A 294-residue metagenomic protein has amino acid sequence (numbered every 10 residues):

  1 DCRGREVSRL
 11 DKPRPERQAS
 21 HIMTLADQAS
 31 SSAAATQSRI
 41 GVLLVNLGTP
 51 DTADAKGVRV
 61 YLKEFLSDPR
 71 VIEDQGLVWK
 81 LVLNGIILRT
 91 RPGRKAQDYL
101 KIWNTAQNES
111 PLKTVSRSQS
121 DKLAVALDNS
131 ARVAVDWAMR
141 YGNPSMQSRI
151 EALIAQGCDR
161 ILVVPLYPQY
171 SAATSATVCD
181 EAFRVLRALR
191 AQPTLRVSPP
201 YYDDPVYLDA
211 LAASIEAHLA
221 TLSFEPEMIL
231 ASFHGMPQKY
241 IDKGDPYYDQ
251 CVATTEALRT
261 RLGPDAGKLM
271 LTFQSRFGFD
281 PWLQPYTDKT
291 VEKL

Functional and structural regions predicted by a protein language model:
R9-D11, Q18: Short, positively charged and aromatic/hydrophobic N-terminal segments
P13-R14, G57: N-terminal low-complexity, intrinsically disordered patches enriched in charged
T24-L294: Active-site-proximal alpha-helix that buttresses catalytic centers in soluble enzyme cores
